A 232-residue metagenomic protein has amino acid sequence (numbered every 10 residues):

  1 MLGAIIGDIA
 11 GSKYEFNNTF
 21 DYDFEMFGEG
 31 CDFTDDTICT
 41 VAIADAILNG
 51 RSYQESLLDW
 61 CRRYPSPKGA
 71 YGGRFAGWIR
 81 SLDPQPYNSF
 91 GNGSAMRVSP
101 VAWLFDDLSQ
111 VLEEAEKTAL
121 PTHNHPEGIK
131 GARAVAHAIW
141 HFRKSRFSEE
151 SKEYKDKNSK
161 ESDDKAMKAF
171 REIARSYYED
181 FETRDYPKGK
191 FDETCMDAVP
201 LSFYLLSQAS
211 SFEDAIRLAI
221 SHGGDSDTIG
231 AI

Functional and structural regions predicted by a protein language model:
M1-I232: Structured, active/binding-site neighborhoods that engage oxygen-rich ligands
